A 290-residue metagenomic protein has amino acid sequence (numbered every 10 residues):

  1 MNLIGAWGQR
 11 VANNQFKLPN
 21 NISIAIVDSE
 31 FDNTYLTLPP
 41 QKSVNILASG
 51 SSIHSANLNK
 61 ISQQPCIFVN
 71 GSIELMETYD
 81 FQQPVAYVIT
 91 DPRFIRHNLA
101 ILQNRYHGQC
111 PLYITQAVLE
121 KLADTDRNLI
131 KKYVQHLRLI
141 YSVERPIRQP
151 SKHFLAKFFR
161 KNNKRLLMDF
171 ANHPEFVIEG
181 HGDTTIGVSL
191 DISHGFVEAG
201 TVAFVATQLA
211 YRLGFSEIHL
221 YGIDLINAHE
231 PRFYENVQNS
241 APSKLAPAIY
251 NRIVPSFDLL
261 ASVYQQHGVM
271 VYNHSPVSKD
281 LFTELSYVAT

Functional and structural regions predicted by a protein language model:
M1-T290: Metal-ion/cofactor- or nucleotide/acyl-coenzyme-handling active-site neighborhoods
